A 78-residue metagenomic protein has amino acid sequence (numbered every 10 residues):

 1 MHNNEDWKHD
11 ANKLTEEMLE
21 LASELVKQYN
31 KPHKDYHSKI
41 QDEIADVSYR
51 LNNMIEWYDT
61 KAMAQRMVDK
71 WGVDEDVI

Functional and structural regions predicted by a protein language model:
M1-I78: Flexible "arm" and connector segments at domain edges
